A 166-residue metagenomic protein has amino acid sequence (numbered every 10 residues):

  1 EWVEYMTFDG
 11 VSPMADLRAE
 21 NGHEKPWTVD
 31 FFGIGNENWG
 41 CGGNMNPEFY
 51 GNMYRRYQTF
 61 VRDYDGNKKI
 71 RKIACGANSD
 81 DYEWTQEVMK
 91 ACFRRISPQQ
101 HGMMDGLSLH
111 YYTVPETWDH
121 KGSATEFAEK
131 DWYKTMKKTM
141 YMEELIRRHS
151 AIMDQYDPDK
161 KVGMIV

Functional and structural regions predicted by a protein language model:
E1-K130, E143, R147: N-terminal catalytic cores of secreted or lumenal carbohydrate-active enzymes
D105, V162-G163: The start of beta-strands in P-loop NTPase/AAA+ ATPase cores
D131-V162: Long hydrophobic segments that form regular secondary structure
V166: Hard-cation-handling environments
